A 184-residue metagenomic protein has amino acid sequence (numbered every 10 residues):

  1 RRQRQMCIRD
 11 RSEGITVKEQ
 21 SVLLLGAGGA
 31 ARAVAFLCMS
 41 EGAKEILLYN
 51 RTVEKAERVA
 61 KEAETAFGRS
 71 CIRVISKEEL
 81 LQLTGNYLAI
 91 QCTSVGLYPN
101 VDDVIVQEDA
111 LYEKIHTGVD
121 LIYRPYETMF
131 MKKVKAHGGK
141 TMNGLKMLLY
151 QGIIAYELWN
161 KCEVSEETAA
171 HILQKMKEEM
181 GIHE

Functional and structural regions predicted by a protein language model:
R1-I8: Short, small-residue-biased leader/transition segments that mark boundaries at the very start of proteins
I15-S21, E113-K114: Short helix-loop-beta connector
E19, T117, L121-E184: Adenosine-phosphate binding glycine-rich loop
G26-G28: Glycine-rich Rossmann-fold phosphate-binding loop(s) that bind the pyrophosphate of adenine dinucleotide cofactors
A31-R32, E127: N-terminal Rossmann-fold NAD(P) dinucleotide-binding loop
S40-E45, A136-K140: Conserved S-adenosyl-L-methionine
E41-F67: NAD(P)-binding Rossmann-fold cofactor-contacting core
S70-T141: Rossmann-like adenosine-cofactor binding region
